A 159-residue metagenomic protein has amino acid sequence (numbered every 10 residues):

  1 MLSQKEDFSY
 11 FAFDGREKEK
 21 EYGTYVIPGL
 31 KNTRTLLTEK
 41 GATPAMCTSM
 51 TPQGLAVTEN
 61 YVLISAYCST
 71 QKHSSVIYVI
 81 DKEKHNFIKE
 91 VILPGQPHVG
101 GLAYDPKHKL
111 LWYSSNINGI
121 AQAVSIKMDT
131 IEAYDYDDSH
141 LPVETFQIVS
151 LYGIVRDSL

Functional and structural regions predicted by a protein language model:
M1-T43: Sequence/structural signature of beta-propeller modules and their immediately flanking N-terminal secretory/stalk
R34-H73: Beta-strand-rich domains and repeat architectures in extracellular enzymes and scaffolds, especially beta-propellers
T43-T48, V91-G95, Q147-G153: Surface loop/turn motifs at the tips and blade-to-blade linkers of beta-strand repeat domains
T51-G54, G101, D157-S158: Conserved beta-strand position repeated once per blade in WD40 beta-propeller domains
V57-E59, Y104-H108: Residue-level detector of Asp-centered blade-edge/turn motifs that repeat once per structural unit in beta-propeller
V62-I64, L110-S114: Conserved beta-propeller blade signature
Q71-Y78, G119-T130: Structural motif
D129-L159: Asp-box/WD-like beta-propeller blade repeats and closely related beta-sheet repeat scaffolds
